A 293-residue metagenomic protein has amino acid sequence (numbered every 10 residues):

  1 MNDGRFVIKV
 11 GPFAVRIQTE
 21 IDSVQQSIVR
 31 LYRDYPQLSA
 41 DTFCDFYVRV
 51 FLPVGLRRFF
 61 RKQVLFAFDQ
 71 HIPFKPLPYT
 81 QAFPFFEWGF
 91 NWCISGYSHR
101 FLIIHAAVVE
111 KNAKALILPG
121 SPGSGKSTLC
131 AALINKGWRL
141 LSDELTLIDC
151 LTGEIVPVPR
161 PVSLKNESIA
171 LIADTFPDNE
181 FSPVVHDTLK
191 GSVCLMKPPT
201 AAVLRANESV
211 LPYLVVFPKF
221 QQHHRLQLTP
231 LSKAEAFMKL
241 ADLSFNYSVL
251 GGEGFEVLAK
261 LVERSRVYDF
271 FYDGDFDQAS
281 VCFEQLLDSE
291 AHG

Functional and structural regions predicted by a protein language model:
N2-R30, F43-D45, A107-G120, N135-L141 (+1 more regions): Glycine-rich, often acidic-flanked micro-motifs that create phosphate/phosphodiester-binding or positioning elements
R33-D34: An anion/pyrophosphate-binding glycine-rich loop and adjacent beta-alpha core in soluble alpha-beta enzymes
R49-C93: Charged, amphipathic alpha-helical linker segments immediately N-terminal to NTP-binding catalytic cores
G89, L133-N135: A conserved donor-nucleotide-binding helix/loop in the catalytic core of Leloir-type glycosyltransferases
I94-Y97, A201-V203: Short, P/G- and charge-enriched loop/turn segments at secondary-structure junctions
G96-K111: Pre-Walker A adenine-sensing motif
K126: Conserved lysine of the Walker
L129-C130: Post-Walker A alpha-helix
